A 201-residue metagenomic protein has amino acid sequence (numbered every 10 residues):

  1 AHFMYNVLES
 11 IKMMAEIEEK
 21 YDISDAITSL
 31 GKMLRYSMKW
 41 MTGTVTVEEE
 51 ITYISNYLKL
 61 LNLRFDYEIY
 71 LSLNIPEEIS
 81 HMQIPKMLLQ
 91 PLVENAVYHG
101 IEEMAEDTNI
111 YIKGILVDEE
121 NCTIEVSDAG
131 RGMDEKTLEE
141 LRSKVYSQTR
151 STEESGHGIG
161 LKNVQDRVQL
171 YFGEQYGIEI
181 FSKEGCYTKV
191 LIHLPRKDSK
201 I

Functional and structural regions predicted by a protein language model:
H2-F181, Y187-H193: Two-component histidine phosphotransfer core
K197-I201: Short, charged/polar, Gly/Pro-enriched secondary-structure boundary elements
